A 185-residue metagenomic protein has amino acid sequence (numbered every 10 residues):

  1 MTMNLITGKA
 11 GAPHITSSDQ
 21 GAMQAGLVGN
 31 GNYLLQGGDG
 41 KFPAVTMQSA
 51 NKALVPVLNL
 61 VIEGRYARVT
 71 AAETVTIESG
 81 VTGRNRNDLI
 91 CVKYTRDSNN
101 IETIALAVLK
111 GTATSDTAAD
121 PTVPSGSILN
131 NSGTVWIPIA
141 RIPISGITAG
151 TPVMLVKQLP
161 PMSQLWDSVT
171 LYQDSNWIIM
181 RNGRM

Functional and structural regions predicted by a protein language model:
M1-L60: N-terminal "first-domain core" detector
M1-M3, M23, M47, M154 (+3 more regions): Detector for methionine-enriched segments
L5-G8, A53-D174: Beta-strand-rich solenoidal segments
A12-I15, A25, N30, K41-A44 (+6 more regions): Intrinsically disordered, low-complexity, compositionally biased regions/tails
P13-S17, L35-T46, T74-R86, T117 (+1 more regions): Surface-exposed ligand/attachment interfaces on beta-rich extracellular proteins
